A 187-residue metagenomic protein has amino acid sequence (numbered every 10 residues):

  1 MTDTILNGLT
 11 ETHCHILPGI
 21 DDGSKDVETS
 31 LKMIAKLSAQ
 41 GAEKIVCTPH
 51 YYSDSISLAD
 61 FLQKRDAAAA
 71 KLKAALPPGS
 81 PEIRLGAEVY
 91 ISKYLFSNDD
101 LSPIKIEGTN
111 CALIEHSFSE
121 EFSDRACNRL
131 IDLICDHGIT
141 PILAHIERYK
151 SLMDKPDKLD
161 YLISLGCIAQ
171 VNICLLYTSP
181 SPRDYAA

Functional and structural regions predicted by a protein language model:
M1-S80: An N-terminally biased module of ancient metal coordination in phosphate/nucleic-acid-related enzymes
T10-T12, V46-T48, G86, I142-A144 (+1 more regions): Active-site neighborhood of phospho(di)ester-bond hydrolases with catalytic His/Asp-centered motifs
I16-I20, I114-E115, Q170-L175: Short, basic, glycine/proline-bearing loop/turn elements
P18, P49, I146, P180-P182: Proline-centered helix-kink/hinge sites
D21, Y51-S53, F118-E120, E147-K150 (+1 more regions): Short histidine/acidic/glycine/proline-rich micro-motifs that form metal- and phosphate-coordinating active-site loops
G23, S92, E121, Y185-A186: A broad, structure-centric signal for solvent-exposed, well-ordered loop/edge residues that line or flank functional
L58-A169: Extended substrate/RNA-proximal surfaces in nucleic-acid metabolism proteins
Y177-A187: Single conserved hydrophobic/aromatic residue that forms the stacking wall/gate of nucleotide- or nucleobase-binding
